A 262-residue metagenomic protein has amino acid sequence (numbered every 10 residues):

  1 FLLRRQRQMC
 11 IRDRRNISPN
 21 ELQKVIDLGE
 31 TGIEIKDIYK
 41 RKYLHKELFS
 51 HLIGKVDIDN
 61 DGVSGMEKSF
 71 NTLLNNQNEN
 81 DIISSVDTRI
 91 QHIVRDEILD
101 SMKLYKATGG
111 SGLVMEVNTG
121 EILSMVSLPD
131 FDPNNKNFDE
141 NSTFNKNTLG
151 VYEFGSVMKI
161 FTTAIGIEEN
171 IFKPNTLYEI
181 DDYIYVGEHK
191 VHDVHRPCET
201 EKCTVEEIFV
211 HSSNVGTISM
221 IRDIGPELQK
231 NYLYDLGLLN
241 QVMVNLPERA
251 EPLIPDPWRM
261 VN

Functional and structural regions predicted by a protein language model:
F1-I11: Single conserved hydrophobic/aromatic residue that forms the stacking wall/gate of nucleotide- or nucleobase-binding
R15-E79, L123, R259: Juxtamembrane regions of bacterial inner-membrane/periplasmic proteins, predominantly the peptidoglycan biogenesis
N20, K24, E47, H51 (+11 more regions): Extracytoplasmic/secreted proteins, especially bacterial periplasmic and envelope-associated proteins
G29-E30, F49, L99-G109, V114-T119 (+2 more regions): Flexible, solvent-exposed loop/hinge segments and secondary-structure transition points
T31, L48-H51, N78-I82, T108-S111 (+2 more regions): Envelope-exposed proteins and targeting segments
G32-I38, A107-T108, Q229-K230: Short secondary-structure capping/junction motifs at helix and strand boundaries
L74-G110: Conserved, well-ordered alpha-helix/loop/beta-strand core segments that scaffold catalytic motifs
G112, E116-S156, F161-N262: Beta-lactam-recognizing serine transpeptidase/beta-lactamase-like catalytic domain environment
